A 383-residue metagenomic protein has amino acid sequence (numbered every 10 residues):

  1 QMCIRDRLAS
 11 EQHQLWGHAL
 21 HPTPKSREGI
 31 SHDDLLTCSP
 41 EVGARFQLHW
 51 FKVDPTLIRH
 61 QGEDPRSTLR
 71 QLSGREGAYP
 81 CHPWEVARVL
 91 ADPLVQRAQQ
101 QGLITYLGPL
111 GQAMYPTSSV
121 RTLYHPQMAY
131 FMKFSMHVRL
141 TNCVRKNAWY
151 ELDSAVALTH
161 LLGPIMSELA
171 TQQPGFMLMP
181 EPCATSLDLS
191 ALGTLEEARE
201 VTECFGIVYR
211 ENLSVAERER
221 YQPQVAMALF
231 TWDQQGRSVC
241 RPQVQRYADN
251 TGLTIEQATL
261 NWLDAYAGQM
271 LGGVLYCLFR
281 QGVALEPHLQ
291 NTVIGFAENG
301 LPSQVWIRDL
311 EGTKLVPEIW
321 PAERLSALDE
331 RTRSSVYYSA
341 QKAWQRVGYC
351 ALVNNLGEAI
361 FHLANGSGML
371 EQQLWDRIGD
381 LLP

Functional and structural regions predicted by a protein language model:
Q1, R5-Q269, F296-P383: Nucleotide/phosphate-binding site architecture used for ATP/NTP-dependent chemistry
L271-L275: Short C-lobe core helix of eukaryotic-like protein kinase catalytic domains
Y276-Q281: Protein kinase catalytic-loop region centered on the HRD/HxD motif
V283-E286: Catalytic-loop of the protein kinase fold
H288-Q290: Canonical protein kinase catalytic loop motif
T292-I294: Hydrophobic residue at the +6 position relative to the catalytic HRD Asp in the kinase catalytic loop
